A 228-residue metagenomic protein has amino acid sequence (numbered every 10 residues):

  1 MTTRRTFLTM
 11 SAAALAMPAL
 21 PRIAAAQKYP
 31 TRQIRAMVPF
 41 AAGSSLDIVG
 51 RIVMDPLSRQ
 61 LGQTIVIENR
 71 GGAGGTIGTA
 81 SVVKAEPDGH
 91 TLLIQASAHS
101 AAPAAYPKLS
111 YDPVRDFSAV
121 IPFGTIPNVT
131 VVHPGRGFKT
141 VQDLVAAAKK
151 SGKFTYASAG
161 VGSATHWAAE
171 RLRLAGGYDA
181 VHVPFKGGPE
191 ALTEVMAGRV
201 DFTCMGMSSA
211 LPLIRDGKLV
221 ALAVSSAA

Functional and structural regions predicted by a protein language model:
M1-T9, A14-Y29: N-terminal twin-arginine translocation
R32-A41, V66, T91, K153-A157: Short, well-ordered beta-strand elements
A36-V49, G72-A73, S158-A164: Extracytoplasmic "Venus flytrap"
L46-G62, H166-R173: Short, polar/charged alpha-helical segment
R70-G78, I126, V183-T193, G206-S209: Short helix-initiation/N-cap motifs at beta->coil->alpha
K84-H90, A104-E190: Hinge/capping helix and adjacent helix->loop/strand transition within the periplasmic-binding protein
A85-L93, G152-F154, M196-M205, K218-V220: Alpha-to-beta junction loops
T125, A210-A228: C-terminal lobe and pocket-closing loops of periplasmic/extracytoplasmic Venus-flytrap solute-binding proteins
